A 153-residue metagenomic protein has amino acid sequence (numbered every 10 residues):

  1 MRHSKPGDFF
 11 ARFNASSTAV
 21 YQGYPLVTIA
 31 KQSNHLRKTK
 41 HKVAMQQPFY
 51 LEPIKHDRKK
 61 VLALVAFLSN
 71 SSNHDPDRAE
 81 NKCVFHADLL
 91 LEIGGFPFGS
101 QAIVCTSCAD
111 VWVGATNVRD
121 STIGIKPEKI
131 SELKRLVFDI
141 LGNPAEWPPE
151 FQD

Functional and structural regions predicted by a protein language model:
M1-D153: Function-determining sites in protein domains
